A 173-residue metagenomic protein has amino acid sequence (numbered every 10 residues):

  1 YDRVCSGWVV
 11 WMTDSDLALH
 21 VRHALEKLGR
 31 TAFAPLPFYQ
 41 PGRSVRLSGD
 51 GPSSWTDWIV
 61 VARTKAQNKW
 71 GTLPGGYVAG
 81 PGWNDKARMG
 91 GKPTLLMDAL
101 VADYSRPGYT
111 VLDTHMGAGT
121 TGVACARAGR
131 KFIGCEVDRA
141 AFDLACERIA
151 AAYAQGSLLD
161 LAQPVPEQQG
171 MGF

Functional and structural regions predicted by a protein language model:
Y1-G134, D138, F142: Core catalytic lobe of class I
A145: Conserved SAM-binding loop
A154-Q155: Alpha-helical interaction elements
L158-F173: Acidic, low-complexity intrinsically disordered tails
